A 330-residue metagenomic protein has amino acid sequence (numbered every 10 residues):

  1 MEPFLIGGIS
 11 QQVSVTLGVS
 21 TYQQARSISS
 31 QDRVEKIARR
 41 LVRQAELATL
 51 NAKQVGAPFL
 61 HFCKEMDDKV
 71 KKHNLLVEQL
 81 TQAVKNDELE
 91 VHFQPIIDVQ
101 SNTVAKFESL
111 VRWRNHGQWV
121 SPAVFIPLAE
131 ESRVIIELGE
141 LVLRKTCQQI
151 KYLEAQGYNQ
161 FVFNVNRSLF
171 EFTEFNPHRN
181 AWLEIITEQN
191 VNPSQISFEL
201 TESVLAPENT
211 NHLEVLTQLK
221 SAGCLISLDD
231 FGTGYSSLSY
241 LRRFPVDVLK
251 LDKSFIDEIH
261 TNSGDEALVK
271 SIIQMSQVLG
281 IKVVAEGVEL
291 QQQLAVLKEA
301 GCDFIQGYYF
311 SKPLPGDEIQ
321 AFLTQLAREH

Functional and structural regions predicted by a protein language model:
M1-V15, S30, K53, Q118 (+2 more regions): Catalytic core regions of nucleotide second-messenger enzymes
G7-S10, V15-L41, E65-D68, I96-S101 (+3 more regions): Catalytic strand-loop-helix junctions within cyclic-nucleotide turnover domains
S14, T21, Q31-E35, N51-L75 (+3 more regions): Flexible, glycine/charge-rich interdomain/linker segments that couple and regulate nucleotide signaling catalytic cores
S14, T21-A25, S101-E108, V134-H212 (+1 more regions): Catalytic core of bacterial c-di-GMP phosphodiesterases, primarily the EAL and HD-GYP domains, capturing alpha-helical
Y22-G56, A123-V124, I185, V284-G287 (+1 more regions): Catalytic-core segments of nucleotide cyclases and related cyclic-nucleotide turnover enzymes
R39-C63, Q79-E90, R114, V284 (+1 more regions): Catalytic/regulatory signature loops of cyclic-dinucleotide turnover enzymes and related class III nucleotidyl cyclases
E65, K72-L128, N166, L228 (+1 more regions): Active-site core of bacterial EAL-family cyclic-dinucleotide phosphodiesterase domains
H116, S168-F175, Q195-N209, A222-H330: EAL-family c-di-GMP phosphodiesterase catalytic domain
